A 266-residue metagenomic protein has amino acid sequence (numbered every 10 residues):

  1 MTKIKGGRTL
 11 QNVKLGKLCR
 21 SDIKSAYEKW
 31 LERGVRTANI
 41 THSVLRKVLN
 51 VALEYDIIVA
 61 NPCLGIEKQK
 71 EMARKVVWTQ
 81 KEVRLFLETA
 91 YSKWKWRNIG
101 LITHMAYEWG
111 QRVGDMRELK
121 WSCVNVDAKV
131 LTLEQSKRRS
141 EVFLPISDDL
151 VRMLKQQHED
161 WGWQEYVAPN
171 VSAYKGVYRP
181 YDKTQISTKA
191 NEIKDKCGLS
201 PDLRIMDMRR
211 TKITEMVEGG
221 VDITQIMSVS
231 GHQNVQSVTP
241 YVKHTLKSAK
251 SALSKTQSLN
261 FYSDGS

Functional and structural regions predicted by a protein language model:
M1-I57, M72-A73, W94-R97, V177-Q185 (+1 more regions): N-terminal core-binding DNA-recognition domain of tyrosine site-specific recombinases/integrases
R8, V35, E88-W96, W109 (+3 more regions): Short, basic (Lys/Arg/His-rich) helix/loop patches that form interaction surfaces in the mid-to-C-terminal regions
E28, S43, A106-E108, V217-E218: Short amphipathic helical patch at the helix-1/turn junction of helix-turn-helix
V35, N39-T41, E54, I58-V59 (+6 more regions): Basic, Lys/Arg- and aromatic-enriched nucleic-acid-binding interface segment
V77, Q135-R139, S230-K255: Catalytic-site neighborhood detector that most strongly recognizes the C-terminal catalytic loop/helix of tyrosine
C123-V130, S200, V221-P240: Short, polar N-cap/turn motifs at the start of nucleic acid-interacting alpha helices
S136-Q156, Q164-E192: C-terminal catalytic core of Y-nucleophile DNA break-rejoin enzymes
Q156, D160, N170-G176, T256-S266: C-terminal secondary-structure termini that scaffold catalytic or DNA-interacting sites
